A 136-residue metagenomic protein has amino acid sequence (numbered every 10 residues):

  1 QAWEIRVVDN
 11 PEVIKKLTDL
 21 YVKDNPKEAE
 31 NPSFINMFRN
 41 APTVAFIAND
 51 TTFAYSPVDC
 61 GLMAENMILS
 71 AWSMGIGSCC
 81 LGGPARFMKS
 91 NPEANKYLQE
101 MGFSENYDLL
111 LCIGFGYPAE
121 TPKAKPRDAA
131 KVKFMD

Functional and structural regions predicted by a protein language model:
Q1-A41, D136: N-terminal amphipathic, basic helical "cap/leader" segment at the start of enzyme domains
I14-K15, T52, E120-P122: Short, acidic Gly/Pro/Ser/Thr-rich loop/turn segments
K27-E28, A94-C112: Short, conserved aromatic-histidine micro-motifs
M37, V44-F46, C112-G114: Conserved hydrophobic/aromatic beta-strand scaffold that supports enzyme active sites
T43, M74, Y107-L111: Generic beta-strand structural signal
A45, T51-Y97: Small-aliphatic-rich amphipathic alpha-helix that forms the alpha element of a beta-alpha
F103-D136: C-terminal helix-cap and adjacent tail motif
